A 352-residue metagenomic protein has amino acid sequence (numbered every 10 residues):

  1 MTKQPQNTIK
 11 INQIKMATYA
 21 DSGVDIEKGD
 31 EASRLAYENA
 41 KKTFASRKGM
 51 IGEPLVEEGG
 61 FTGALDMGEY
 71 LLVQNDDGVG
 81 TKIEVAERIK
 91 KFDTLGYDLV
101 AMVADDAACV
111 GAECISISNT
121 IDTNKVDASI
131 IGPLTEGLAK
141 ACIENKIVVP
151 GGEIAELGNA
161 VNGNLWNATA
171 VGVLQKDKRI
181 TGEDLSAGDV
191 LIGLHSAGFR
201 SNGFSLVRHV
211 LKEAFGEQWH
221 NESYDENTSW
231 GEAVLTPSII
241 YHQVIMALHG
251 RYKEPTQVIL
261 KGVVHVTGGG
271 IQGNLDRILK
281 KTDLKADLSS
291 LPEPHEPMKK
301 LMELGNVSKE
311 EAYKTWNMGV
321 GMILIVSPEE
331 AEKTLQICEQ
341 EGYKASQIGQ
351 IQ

Functional and structural regions predicted by a protein language model:
K3, K15-S22, I130-V148, L157-W166 (+3 more regions): Glycine-/charge-enriched secondary-structure boundary and capping motifs
I14-F44: N-terminal amphipathic/basic leader segments beginning at the initiator methionine
G29, V79-K82, Q175-K178, F199-S201 (+3 more regions): Short, acidic Gly/Pro/Ser/Thr-rich loop/turn segments
E38-A197: Glycine-rich phosphate/pyrophosphate-binding loop regions near the starts of catalytic domains
D76, R179-G231, Q272: Short, acidic (Asp/Glu-rich) active-site segment that either coordinates a divalent metal cofactor
G78-E87, S223-S229, K280: Gly-rich Lys/Arg/Thr-decorated short loops/hinges at beta-loop-alpha junctions or inter-strand turns that position
